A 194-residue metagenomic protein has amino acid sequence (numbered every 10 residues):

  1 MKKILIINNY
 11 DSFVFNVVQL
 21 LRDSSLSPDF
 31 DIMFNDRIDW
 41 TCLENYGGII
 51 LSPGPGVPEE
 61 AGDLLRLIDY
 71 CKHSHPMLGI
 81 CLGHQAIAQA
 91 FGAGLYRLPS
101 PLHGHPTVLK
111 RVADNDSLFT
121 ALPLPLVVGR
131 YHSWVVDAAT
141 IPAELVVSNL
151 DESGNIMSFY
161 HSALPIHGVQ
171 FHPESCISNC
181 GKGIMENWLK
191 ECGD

Functional and structural regions predicted by a protein language model:
M1-H73, L82, N179-C180, E186-D194: N-terminal beta1-alpha1 cap of cysteine-dependent amidohydrolase-like domains
K3, Y46-D116, T120-A121, V127 (+1 more regions): Cysteine-nucleophile active-site neighborhood
D29-I32, L95, V147: Generic structural signal for residues in well-ordered beta-strands
F34, R97, R130: Short loop/edge segments at beta-strand edges and connector loops that shape dinucleotide/nucleotide cofactor-binding
D39-N45, I87-A90, A138-P142, Y160: Short loop/helix-cap segments at secondary-structure boundaries that form the rim of catalytic
C81, H132, H172: Histidine-centered divalent metal-coordination motifs
N115-A163: Catalytic beta-strand/loop cores that center a nucleophilic Ser/Cys/Thr and support acyl-enzyme chemistry
L145-L150, G154-Y160, P165-D194: C-terminal and late-domain segments of enzyme folds
